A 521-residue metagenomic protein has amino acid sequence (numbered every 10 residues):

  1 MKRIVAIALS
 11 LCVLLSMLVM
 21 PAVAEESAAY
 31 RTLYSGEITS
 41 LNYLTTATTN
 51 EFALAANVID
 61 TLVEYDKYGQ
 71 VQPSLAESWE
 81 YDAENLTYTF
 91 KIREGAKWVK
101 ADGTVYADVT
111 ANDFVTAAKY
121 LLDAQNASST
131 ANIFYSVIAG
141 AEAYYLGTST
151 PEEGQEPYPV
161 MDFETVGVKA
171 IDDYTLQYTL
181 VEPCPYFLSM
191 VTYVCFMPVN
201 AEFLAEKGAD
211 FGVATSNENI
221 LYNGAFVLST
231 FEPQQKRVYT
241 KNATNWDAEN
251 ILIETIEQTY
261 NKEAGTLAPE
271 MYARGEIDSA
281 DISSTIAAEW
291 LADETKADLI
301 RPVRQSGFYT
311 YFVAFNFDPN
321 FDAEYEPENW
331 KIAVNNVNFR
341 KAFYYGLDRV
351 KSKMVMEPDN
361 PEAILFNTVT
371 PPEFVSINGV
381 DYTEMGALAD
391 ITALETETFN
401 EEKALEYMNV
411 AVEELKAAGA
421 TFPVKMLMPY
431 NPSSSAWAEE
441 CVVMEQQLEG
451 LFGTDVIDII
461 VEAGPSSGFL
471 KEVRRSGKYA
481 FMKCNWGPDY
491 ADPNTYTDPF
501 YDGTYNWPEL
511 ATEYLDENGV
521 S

Functional and structural regions predicted by a protein language model:
M17-S27: Sec-dependent signal peptide cleavage junction
L33-A83, L221: N-terminal lobe/hinge region of extracytoplasmic solute-binding protein
E77-G140, Q177, A268-R274, N329-N335 (+1 more regions): Aromatic- and charge-enriched surface segment that lines or borders ligand/interaction sites
S149-T165, K169-Y174, T179-E257: Gly/Pro-rich hinge or "lid" segments in bacterial periplasmic/extracellular proteins
E152-G154, E164, K341, Y345 (+5 more regions): Extracytoplasmic/peripheral linker and loop segments enriched in polar/acidic and small residues with frequent Thr/Pro
Y193, F211-N217, T244-D293: Ligand-site clamp/hinge motif
T240-K241, A333-L451: Append "and occasionally in soluble cytosolic enzymes with long acidic Gly/Pro-rich linkers
T240-N245, K262, Y309-N338, V355: A bilobed periplasmic-binding-protein/Venus flytrap-type ligand-binding module shared by bacterial periplasmic
